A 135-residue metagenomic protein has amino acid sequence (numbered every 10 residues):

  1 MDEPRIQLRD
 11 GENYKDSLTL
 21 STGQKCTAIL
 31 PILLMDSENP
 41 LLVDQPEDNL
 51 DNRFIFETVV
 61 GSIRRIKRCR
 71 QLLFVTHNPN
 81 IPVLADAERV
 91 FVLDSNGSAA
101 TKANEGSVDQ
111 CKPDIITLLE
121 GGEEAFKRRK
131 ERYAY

Functional and structural regions predicted by a protein language model:
M1-E3: Conserved P-loop NTPase catalytic core
I6-P31, E47-F54: Conserved ABC ATPase signature
I32-L33, S62: Alpha-helical interaction/dimerization surfaces of two-component signaling modules
L34-N39: A short, proline-enriched helix->beta-strand linker immediately N-terminal to the Walker B motif in ABC-type P-loop
L41-Q45: Catalytic Walker B motif of ABC-type/P-loop ATPase nucleotide-binding domains
P46, L50, A103-G106: Alpha-helix capping and helix-loop boundary segments enriched in small/acidic/polar residues
E57-Y135: C-terminal lobe/lid and adjacent interdomain/linker elements of RecA-like ASCE P-loop ATPase modules
